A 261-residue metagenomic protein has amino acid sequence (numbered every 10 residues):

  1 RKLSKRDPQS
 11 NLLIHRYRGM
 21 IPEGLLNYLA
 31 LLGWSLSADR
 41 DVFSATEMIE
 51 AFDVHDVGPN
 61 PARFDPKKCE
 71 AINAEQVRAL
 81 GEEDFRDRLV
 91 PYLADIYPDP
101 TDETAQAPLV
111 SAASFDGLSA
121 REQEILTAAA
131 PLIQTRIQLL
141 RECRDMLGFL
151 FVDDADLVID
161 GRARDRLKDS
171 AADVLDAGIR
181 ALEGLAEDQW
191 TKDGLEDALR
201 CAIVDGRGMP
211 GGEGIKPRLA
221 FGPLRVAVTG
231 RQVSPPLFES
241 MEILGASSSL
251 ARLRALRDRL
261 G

Functional and structural regions predicted by a protein language model:
R1-Q76, P91-Y92, P223-V228, Q232 (+1 more regions): Alpha-helical recognition segments enriched in aromatics with Gly/Pro capping that present substrate-recognition
H15-E23, P59-D65, L118-A128, R207-L219 (+1 more regions): Structural motif
Y17, A74-R78, L118, E183 (+5 more regions): Amphipathic alpha-helical interaction elements
L29, N73, A130-I137, L150 (+3 more regions): Short alpha-helical scaffolding segments that buttress acidic/His motifs in well-ordered protein cores
I49-V57, I96, I159-D165, D205-G208 (+1 more regions): Short, mixed-charge aromatic SLiMs
E82-E213: Small-residue-rich helix-loop
W190-L260: Charged substrate- and nucleic-acid-binding regions of tRNA-handling and nucleotidyl-transfer enzymes, centered on
